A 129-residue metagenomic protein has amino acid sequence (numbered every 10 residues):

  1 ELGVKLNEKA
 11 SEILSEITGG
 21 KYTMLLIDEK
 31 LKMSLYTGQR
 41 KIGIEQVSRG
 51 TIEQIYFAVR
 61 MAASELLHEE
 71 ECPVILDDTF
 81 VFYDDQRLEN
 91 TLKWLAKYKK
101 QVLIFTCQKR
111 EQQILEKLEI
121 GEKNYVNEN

Functional and structural regions predicted by a protein language model:
E1-N129: Terminal ABC-like ATPase head and other globular end-domains that cap long coiled-coil arms in SMC/Rad50/SbcC-family
